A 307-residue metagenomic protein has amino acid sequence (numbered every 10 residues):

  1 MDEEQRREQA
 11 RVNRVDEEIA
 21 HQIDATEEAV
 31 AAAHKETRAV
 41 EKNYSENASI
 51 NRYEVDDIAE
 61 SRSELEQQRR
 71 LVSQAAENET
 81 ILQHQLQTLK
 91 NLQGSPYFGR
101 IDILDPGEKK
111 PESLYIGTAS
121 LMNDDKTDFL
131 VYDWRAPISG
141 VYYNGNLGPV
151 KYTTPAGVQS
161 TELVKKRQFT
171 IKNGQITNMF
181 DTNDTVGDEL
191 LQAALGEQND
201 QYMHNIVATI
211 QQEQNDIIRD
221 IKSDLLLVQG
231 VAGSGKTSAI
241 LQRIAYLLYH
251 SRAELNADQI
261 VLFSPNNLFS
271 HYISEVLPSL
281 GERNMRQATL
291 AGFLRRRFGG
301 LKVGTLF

Functional and structural regions predicted by a protein language model:
M1-V207, N215-D216: Extended, charged low-complexity regulatory segments
T209, D216-L225, R252-E254: Phosphate-binding P-loop
L225-L226, I260: Conserved beta-strand position immediately N-terminal to the Walker
V228-G230: Hydrophobic anchor at the beta1->P-loop junction of P-loop NTPases
G233: Walker A (P-loop) phosphate-binding loop of P-loop NTPases
K236-T237: Conserved lysine of the Walker
I240-L241: Post-Walker A alpha-helix
L248-F307: Alpha-helical nucleic-acid-binding subdomain of P-loop helicases immediately C-terminal to the Walker A/P-loop
